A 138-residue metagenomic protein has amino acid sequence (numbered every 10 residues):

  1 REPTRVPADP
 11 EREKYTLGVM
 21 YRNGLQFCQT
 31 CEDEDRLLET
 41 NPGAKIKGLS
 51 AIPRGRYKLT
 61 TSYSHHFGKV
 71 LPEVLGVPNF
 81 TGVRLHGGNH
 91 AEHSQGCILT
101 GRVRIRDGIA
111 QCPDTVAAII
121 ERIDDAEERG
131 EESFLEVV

Functional and structural regions predicted by a protein language model:
R1-F134: Cell wall/extracellular polymer interaction/catalysis modules
